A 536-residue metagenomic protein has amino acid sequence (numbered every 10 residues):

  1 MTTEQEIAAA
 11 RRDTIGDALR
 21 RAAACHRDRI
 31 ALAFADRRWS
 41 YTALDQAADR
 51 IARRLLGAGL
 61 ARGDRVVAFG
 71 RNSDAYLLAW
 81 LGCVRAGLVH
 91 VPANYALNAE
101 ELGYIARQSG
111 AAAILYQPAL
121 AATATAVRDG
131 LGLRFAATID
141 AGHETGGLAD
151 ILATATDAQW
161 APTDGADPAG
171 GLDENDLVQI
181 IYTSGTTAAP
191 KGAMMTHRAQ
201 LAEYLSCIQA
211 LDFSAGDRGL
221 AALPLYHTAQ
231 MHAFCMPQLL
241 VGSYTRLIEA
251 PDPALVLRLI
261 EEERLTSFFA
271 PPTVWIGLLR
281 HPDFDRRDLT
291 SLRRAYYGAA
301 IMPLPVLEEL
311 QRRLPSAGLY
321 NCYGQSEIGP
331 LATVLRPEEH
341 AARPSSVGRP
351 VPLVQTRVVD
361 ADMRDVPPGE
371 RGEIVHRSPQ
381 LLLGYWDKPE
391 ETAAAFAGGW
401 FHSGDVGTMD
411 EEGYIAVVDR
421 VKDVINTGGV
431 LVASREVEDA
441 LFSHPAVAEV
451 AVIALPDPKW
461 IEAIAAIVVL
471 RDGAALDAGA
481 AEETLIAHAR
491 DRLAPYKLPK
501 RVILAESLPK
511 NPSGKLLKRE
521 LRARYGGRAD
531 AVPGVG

Functional and structural regions predicted by a protein language model:
I7-I15, R20, D28-S73, L77-L81 (+1 more regions): Conserved AMP-binding/adenylate-forming core of the ANL superfamily
R12, D28, T138, H143 (+3 more regions): Conserved pre-ATP/AMP-binding loop-to-beta segment of ANL
S40-T42, V178-L205: Conserved AMP-binding A3 loop
R53, G57-A58, R85-A158: Structural core segment of the AMP-binding/adenylate-forming
R53, L97, G103, I114-Y116 (+9 more regions): AMP-binding/adenylate-forming catalytic core of the ANL superfamily
R65, R71-V91, Y95-A99, R107-A113 (+3 more regions): A short helix-loop-beta submotif of the ANL/AMP-binding
L201-R218, Y226-T266, H281: Conserved AMP-binding/adenylation subdomain of ANL enzymes
L265-F269, L279-A342, Q355: Gly/Ser/Thr-rich phosphate-binding loop
